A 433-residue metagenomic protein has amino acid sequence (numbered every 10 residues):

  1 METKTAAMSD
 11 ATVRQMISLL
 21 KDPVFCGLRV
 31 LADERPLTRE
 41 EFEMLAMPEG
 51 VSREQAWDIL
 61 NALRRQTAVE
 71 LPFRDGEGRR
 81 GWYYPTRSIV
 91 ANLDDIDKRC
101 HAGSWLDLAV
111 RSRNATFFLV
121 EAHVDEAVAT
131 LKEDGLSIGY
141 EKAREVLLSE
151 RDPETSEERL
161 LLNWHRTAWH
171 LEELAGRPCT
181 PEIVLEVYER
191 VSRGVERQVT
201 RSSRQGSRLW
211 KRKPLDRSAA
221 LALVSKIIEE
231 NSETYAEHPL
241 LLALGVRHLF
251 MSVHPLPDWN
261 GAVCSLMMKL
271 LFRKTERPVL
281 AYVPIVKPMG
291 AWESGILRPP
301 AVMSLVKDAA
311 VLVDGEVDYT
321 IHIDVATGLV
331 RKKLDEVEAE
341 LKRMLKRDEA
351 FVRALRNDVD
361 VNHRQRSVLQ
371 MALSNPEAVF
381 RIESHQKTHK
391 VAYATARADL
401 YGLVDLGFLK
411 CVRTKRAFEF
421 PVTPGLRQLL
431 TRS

Functional and structural regions predicted by a protein language model:
M1-S433: FIC/Doc superfamily catalytic core
